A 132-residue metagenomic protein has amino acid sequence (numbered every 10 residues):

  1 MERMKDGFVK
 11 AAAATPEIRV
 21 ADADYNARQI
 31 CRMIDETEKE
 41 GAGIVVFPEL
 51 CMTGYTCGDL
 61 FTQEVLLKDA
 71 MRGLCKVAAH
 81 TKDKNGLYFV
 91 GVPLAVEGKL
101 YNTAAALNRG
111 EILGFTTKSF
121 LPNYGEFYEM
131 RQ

Functional and structural regions predicted by a protein language model:
M1-Q132: Enzyme catalytic cores with a strong preference for nitrogen-chemistry domains
